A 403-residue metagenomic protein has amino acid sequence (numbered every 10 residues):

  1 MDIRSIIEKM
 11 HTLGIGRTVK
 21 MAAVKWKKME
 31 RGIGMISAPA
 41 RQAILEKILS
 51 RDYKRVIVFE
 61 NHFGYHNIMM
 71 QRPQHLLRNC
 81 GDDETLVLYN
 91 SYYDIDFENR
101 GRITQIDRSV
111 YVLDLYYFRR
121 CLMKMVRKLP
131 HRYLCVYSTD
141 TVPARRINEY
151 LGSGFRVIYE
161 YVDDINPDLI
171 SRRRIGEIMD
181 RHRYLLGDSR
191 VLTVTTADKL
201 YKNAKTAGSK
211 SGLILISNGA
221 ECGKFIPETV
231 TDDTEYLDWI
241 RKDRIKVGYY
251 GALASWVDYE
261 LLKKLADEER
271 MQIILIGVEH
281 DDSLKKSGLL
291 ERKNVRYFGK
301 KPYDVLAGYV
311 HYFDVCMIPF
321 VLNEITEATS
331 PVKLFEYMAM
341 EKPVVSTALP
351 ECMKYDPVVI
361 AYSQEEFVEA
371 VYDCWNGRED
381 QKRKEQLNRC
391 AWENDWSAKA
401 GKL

Functional and structural regions predicted by a protein language model:
G64-Q71, A254, D304-Y309, C316-M338 (+1 more regions): Nucleotide-sugar-dependent
L76, Y159, D164-I165, R173-T193: Membrane-proximal helix-turn-helix segments that form the acceptor-binding/catalytic region of lipid-linked
L169-R172, A220-K242: Acidic anion/phosphate-binding donor-loop and adjacent secondary structure in glycosyltransferase catalytic cores
K199, I216-C222, E228, F313: Carbohydrate-associated surface elements
D238-V257, L262-K263, E268, I273: Conserved donor-binding/catalytic core segment of Leloir-type glycosyltransferases
G277, L284-A307: Nucleotide-activated donor-binding/catalytic signature segment of Leloir-type glycosyltransferases, i.e., the conserved
M353-D373: Change "using UDP/GDP/dTDP sugars" to "using nucleotide sugars
E379-L403: A charged, aromatic-enriched C-terminal amphipathic alpha-helix characteristic of glycosyltransferases across folds
